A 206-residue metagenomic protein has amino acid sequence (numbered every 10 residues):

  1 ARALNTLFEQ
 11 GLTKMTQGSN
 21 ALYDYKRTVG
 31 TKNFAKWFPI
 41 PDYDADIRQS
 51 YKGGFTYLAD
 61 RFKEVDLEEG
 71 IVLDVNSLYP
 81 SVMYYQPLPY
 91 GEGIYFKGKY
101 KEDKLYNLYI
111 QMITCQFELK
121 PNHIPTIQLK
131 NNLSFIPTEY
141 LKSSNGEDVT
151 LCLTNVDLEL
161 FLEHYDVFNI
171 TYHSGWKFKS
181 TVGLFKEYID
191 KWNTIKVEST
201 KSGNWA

Functional and structural regions predicted by a protein language model:
A1-A206: Conserved acidic
